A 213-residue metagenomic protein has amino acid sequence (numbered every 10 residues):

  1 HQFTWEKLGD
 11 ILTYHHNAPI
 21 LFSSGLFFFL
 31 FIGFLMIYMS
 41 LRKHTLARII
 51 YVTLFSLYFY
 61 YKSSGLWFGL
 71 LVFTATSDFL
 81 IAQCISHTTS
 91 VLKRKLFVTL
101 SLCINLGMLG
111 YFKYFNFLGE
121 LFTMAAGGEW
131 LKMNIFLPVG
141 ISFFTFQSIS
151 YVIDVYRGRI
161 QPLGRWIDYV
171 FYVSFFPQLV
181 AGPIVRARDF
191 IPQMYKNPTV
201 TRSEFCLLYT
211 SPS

Functional and structural regions predicted by a protein language model:
Q2-P212: Membrane-embedded transmembrane alpha-helical bundles that form the catalytic cores of multi-pass lipid-modifying
